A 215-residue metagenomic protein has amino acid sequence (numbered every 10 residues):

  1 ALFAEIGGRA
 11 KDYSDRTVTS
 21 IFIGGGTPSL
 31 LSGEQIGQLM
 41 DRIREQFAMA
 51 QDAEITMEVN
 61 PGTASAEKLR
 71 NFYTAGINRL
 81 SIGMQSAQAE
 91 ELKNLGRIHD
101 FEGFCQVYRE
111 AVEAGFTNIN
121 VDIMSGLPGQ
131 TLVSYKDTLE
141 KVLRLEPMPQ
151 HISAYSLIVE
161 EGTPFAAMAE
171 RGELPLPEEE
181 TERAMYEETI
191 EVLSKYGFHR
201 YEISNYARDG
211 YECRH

Functional and structural regions predicted by a protein language model:
A1-D12, R16-H215: C-terminal scaffold of the Radical SAM
